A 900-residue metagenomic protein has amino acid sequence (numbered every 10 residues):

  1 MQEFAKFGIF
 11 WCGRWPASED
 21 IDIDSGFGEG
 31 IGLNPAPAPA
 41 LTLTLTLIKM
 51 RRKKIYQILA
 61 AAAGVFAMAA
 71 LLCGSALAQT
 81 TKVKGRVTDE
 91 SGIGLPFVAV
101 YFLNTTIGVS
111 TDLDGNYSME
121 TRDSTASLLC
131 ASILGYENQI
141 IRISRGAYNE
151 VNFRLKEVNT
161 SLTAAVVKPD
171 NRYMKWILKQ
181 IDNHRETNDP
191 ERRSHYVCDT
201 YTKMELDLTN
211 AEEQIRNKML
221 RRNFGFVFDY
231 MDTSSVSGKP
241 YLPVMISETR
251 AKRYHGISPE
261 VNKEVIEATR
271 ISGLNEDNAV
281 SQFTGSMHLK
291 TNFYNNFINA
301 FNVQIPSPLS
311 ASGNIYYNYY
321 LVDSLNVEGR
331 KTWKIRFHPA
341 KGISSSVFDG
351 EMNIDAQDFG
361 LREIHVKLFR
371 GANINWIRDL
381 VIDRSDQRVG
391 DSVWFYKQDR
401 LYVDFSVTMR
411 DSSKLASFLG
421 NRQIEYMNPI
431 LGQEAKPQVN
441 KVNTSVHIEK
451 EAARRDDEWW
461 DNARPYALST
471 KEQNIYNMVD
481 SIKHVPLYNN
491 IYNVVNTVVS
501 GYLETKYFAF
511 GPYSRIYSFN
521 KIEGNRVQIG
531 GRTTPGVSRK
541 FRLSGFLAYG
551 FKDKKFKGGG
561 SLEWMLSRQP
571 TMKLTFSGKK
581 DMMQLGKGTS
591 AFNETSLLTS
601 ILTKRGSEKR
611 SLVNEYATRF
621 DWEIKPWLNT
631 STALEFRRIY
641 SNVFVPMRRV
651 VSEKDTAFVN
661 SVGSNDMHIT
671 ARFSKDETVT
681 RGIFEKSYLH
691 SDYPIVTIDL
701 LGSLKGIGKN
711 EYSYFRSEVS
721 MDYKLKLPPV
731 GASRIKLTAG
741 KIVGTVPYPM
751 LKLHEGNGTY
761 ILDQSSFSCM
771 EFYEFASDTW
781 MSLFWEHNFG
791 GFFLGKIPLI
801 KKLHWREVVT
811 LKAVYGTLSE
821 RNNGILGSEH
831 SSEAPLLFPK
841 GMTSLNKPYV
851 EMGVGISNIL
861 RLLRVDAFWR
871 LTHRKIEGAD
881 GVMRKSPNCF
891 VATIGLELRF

Functional and structural regions predicted by a protein language model:
T81-L95: Structural motif
I93-P96, S118-A126: Short Pro-Gly-centered beta-turn/loop motif in secreted/extracellular proteins
V98-F102, L128-L129, V167, C198 (+2 more regions): Hydrophobic beta-strand segments
F102-N104, C130-I141: A short, solvent-exposed loop/turn motif at the edges and junctions of modular extracellular/periplasmic domains
T106-N116: Short, acidic Ser/Thr/Gly-rich low-complexity loop/linker segments typical of extracellular and cell-surface proteins
I143-P169: Extracellular beta-sheet/turn segments enriched in Thr/Pro/Gly and aliphatic residues
N159, K168-T332, P339-V347, T408-M409 (+7 more regions): Structured extracytoplasmic
I298-I305, K441-F900: Exposed, low-structure sequence patches enriched in small/polar residues
